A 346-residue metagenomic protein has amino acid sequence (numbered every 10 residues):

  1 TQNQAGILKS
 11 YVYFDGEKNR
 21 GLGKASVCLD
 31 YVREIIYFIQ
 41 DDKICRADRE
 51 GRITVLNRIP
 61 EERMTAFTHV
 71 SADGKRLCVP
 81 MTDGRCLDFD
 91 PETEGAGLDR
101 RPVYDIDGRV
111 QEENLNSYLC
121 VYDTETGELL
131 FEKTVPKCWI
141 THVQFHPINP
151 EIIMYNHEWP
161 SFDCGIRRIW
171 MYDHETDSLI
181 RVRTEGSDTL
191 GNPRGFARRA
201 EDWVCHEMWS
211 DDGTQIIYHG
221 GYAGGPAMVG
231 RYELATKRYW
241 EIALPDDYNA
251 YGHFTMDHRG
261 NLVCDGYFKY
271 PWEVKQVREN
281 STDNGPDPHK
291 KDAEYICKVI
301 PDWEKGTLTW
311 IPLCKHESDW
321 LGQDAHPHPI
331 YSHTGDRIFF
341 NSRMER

Functional and structural regions predicted by a protein language model:
T1, F38-I39, V79-P80, I152-N156 (+3 more regions): Residue position within the beta-strands of beta-propeller blades
N3-C45, V55-M64: Blade-loop segments of beta-propeller domains
G6-E17, I53-R58, E128-K133, I180-R183 (+3 more regions): A short beta-strand motif characteristic of beta-propeller blades
N19-C28, R63-H69, W139-Q144, N192-R194 (+3 more regions): Repeated scaffold domains used in trafficking and secretory/extracellular systems, primarily beta-propellers
I39-Y118, G127-C138: Asp-box/WD-like beta-propeller blade repeats and closely related beta-sheet repeat scaffolds
V79-N114, N156-R167, G220-A223, D265-A293 (+1 more regions): Short, conserved, GDST-rich strand-edge loop motifs in beta-rich repeat architectures
L190, W240-T255, K305-Y331: Conserved blade-ending motifs and adjacent loop-strand segments that build the rim/top face of beta-propeller domains
I216-H219, A223-A227, L244-T307: Loop/turn-rich, solvent-exposed surfaces of beta-rich toroidal or solenoidal domains
